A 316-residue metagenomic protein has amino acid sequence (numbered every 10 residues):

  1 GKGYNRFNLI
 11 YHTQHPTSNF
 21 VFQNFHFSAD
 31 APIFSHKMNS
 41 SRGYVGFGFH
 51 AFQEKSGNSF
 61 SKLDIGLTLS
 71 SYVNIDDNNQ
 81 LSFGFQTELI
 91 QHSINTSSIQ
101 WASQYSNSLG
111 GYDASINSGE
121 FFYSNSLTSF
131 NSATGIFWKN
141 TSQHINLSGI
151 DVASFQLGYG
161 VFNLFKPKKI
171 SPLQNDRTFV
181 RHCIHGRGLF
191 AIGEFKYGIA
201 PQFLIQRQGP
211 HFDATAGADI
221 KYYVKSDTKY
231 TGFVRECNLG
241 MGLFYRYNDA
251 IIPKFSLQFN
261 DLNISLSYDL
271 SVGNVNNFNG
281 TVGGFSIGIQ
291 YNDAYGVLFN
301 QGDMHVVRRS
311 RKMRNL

Functional and structural regions predicted by a protein language model:
G1-L316: Subset of outer-membrane beta-barrel
